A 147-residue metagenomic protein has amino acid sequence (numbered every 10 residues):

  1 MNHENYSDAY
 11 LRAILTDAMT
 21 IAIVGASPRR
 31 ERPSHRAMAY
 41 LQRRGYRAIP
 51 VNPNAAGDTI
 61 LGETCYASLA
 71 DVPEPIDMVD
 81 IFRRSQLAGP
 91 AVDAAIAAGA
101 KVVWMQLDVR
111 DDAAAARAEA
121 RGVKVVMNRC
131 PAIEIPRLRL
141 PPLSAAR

Functional and structural regions predicted by a protein language model:
M1-S7, D58-E74, D80-G89: Glycine-rich, highly charged phosphate/nucleotide-binding loops
R29-R32, A39-T59: NAD(P)-binding Rossmann-fold cofactor-contacting core
E74, D111-I135: Short acidic, glycine/proline-enriched helix-loop-strand junctions
D77-M78, V102: Structural motif
A95-A118: ADP-ribose/adenylate-binding Rossmann-like module
E134-R147: A charged, well-structured terminal subsegment
